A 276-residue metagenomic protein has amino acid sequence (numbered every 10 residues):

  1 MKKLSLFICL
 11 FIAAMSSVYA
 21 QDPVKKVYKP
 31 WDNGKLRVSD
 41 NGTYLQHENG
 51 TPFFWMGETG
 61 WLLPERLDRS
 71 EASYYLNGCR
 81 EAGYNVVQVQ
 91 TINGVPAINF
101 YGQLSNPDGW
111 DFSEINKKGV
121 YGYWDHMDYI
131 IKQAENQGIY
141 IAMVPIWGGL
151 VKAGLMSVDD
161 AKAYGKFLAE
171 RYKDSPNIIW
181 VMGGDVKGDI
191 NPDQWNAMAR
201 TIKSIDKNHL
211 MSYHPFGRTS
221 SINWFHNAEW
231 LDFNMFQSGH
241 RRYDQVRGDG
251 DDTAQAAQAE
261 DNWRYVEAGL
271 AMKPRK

Functional and structural regions predicted by a protein language model:
M1-D22: Bacterial Sec-dependent N-terminal signal peptides
V24-Q245, G250-A254, D261: Active-site mouth of glycoside hydrolases
L62-P64, Q258-K276: Extended polysaccharide-engagement surfaces of secreted carbohydrate-active enzymes
